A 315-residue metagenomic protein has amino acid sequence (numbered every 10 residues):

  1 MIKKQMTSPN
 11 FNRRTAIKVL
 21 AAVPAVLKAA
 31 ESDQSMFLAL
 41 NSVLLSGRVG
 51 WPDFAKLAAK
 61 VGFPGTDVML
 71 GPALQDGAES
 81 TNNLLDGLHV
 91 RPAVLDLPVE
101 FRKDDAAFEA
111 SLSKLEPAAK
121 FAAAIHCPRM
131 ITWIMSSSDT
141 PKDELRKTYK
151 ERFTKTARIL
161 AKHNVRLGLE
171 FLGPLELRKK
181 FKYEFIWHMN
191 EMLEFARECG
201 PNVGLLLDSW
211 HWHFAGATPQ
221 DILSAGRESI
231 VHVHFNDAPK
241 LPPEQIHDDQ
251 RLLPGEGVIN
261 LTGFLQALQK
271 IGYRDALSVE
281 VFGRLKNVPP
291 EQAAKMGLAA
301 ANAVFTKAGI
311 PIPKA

Functional and structural regions predicted by a protein language model:
I2-A39, V49-A59, H126-P128, M189-L207 (+1 more regions): Histidine-acidic metal/acid-base catalytic patches
L20-D33, G87, D104-G204, F214 (+2 more regions): Active-site acidic/histidine proton-transfer and metal-coordination neighborhood in alpha/beta enzyme cores
A39-L44, I131-I134: Short, conserved structural micro-motifs that define repeat-unit consensus positions and nucleotide-binding loops
L45-G50, V68-A78, E100-S111, S137-P141 (+4 more regions): Acidic-and-aromatic substrate-binding clefts and catalytic sites of carbohydrate-active enzymes
P64-G65, R91, P128, R166-G168 (+1 more regions): Residue-level detector of anion-binding/catalytic polar loops
D67, V94-D96, I131, G168 (+2 more regions): Conserved beta-strand positions in the central sheet of alpha/beta enzyme cores
D76-G87, E116-A123, K150-A161, T218-E228 (+1 more regions): Short amphipathic alpha-helices and their capping/turn segments at secondary-structure boundaries
L85-D105: Mid-chain, structured segments of secreted extracytoplasmic proteins
